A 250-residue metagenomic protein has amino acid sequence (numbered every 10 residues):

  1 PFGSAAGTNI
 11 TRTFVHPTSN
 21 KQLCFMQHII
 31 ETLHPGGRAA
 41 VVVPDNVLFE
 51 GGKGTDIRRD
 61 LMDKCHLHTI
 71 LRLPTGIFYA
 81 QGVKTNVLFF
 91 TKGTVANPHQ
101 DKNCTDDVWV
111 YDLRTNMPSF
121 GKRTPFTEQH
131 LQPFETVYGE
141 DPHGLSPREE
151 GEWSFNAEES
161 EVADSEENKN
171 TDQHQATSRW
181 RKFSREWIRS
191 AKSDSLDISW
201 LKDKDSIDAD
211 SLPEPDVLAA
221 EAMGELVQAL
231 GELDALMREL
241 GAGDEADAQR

Functional and structural regions predicted by a protein language model:
P1-R250: A conserved structural/catalytic subdomain of Rossmann-like adenosyl-cofactor enzymes
